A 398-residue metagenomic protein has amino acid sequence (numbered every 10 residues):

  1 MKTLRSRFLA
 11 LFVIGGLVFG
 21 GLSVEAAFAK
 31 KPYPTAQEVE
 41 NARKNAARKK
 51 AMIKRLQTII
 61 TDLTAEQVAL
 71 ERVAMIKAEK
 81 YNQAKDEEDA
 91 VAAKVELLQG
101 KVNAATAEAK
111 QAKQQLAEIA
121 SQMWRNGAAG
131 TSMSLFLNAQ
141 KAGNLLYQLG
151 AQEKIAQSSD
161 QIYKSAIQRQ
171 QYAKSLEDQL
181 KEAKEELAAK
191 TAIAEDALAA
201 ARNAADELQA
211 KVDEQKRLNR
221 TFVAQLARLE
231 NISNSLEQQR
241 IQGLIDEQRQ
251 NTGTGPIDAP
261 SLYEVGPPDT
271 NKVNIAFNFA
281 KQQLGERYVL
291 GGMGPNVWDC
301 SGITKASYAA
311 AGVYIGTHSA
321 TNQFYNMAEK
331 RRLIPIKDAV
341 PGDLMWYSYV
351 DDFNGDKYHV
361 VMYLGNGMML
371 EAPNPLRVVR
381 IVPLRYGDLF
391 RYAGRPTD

Functional and structural regions predicted by a protein language model:
M1-R7, V73-Y172: Alpha-helical coiled-coil
K2-A65, I193-Q282: Hydrophobic packing segments in regular secondary structure
K2-L4, L11, L22-A29, E40 (+6 more regions): Aromatic- and glycine-rich peptidoglycan recognition patches
A47-S121, L180, E186-L187, T191-A194 (+2 more regions): Long, contiguous alpha-helical "rod/stalk" segments
Q99, K113, A117, L146-L149 (+4 more regions): Extracytoplasmic/secreted envelope proteins and their assembly/folding machinery, especially bacterial periplasmic
Q157-E182, L226-N234, D246-G255: Long amphipathic alpha-helical coiled-coil segments
E286-P341: Catalytic cysteine-centered active-site loop
W346-Y347: A generic structural signal for residues embedded in beta-strands
